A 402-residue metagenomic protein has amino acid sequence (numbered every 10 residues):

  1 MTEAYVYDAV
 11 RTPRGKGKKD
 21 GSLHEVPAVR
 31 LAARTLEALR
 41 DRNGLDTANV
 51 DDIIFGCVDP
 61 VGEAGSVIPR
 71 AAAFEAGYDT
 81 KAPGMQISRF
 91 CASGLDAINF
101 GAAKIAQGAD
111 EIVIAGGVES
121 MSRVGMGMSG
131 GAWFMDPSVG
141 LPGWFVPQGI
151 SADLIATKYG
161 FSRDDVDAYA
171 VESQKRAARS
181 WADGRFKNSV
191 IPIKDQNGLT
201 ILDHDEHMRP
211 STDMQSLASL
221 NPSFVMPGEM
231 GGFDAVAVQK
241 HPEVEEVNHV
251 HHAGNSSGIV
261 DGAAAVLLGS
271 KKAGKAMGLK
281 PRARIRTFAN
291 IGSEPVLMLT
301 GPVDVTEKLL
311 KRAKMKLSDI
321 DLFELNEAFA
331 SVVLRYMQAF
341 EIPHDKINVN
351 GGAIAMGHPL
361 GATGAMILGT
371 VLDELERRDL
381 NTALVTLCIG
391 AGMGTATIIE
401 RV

Functional and structural regions predicted by a protein language model:
M1-G17: N-terminal amphipathic/basic leader segments beginning at the initiator methionine
V10-P13, H24-R34, R42, A168-K271 (+2 more regions): N-terminal extracellular/periplasmic Venus flytrap/periplasmic-binding protein-like
R14-E37, D41, D59-G62, P83-N99 (+9 more regions): Active-site pocket-shaping loop/turn-to-helix segments
S22-V113, G117-F134, S138, V190-H204 (+2 more regions): Conserved beta-ketoacyl condensing-enzyme motif
P27, C57-E111, G131, G143-I150 (+4 more regions): Conserved catalytic cysteine-centered active-site region of acyl-thioester-dependent Claisen-condensing enzymes
I87-V118, A156-F186, A265-K272, P359-L380 (+1 more regions): Active-site-proximal alpha-helical scaffold in enzymes
D153, S189, Q196, R286-A355: Active-site pocket-lining segment
